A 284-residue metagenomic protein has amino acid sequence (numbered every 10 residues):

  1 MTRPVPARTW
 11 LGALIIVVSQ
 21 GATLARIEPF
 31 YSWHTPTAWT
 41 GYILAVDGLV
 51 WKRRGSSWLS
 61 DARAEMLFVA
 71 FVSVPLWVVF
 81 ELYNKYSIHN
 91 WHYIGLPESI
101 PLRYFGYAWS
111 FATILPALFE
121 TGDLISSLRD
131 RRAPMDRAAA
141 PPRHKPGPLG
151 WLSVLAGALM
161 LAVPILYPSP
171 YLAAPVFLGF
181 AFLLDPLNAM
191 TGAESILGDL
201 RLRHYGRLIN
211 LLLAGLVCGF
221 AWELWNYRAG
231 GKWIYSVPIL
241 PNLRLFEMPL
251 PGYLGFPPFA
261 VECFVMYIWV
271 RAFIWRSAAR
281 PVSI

Functional and structural regions predicted by a protein language model:
M1-I284: Aromatic-rich, lipid-facing transmembrane alpha helices and their immediate juxtamembrane interface loops in integral
